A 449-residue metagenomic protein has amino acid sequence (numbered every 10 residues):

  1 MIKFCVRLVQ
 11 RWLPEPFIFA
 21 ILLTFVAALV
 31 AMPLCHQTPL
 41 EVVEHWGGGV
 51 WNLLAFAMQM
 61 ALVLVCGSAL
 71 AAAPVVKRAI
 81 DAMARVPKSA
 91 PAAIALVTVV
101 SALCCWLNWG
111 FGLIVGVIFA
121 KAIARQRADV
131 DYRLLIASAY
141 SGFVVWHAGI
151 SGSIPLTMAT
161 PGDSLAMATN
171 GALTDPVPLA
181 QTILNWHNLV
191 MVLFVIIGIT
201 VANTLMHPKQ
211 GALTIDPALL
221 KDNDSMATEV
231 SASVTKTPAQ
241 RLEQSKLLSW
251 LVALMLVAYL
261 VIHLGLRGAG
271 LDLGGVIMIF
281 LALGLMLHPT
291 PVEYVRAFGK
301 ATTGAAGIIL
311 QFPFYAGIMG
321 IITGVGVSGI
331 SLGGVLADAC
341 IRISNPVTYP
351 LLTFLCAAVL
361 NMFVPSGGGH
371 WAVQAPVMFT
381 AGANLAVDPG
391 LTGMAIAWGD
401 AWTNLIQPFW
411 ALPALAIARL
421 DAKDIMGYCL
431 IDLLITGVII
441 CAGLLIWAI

Functional and structural regions predicted by a protein language model:
M1-C5, T38-W46, A71-P87, A122-Y132 (+3 more regions): Flexible loop linkers connecting adjacent transmembrane helices in multi-pass alpha-helical membrane transporters
M1-V65, L184-I197, V201-Q311, I431-L434 (+1 more regions): Hydrophobic transmembrane alpha-helices of multi-pass small-molecule transporters
I18-I21, A57, I94-L96, I136 (+4 more regions): Hydrophobic alpha-helical transmembrane segments
M32, F56, M60, S68-A73 (+16 more regions): Transmembrane alpha-helical segments of multi-pass membrane transport proteins and ion-pumping complexes
L53-S164, F363: Early transmembrane hairpin of solute transport permeases
V86-F119, I309-G326, A337-T380, N384-L385: Hydrophobic alpha-helical transmembrane segments of multi-pass integral membrane proteins, predominantly secondary
A90-C105, D129-S153, T157, N170-A180 (+2 more regions): Alpha-helical transmembrane segments of multi-pass membrane proteins
F119-T214, W410-G443: Membrane-core helix-loop-helix motifs of multi-pass transport proteins
